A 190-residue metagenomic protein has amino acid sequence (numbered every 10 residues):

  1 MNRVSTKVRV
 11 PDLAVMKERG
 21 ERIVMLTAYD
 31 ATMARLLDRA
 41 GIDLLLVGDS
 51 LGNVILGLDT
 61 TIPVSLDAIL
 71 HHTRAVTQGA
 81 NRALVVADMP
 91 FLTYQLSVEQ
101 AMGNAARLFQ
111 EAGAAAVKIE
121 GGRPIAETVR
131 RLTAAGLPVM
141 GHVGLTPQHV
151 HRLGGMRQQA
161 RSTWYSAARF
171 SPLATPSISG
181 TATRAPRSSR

Functional and structural regions predicted by a protein language model:
N2-R190: Alpha/beta enzyme core
